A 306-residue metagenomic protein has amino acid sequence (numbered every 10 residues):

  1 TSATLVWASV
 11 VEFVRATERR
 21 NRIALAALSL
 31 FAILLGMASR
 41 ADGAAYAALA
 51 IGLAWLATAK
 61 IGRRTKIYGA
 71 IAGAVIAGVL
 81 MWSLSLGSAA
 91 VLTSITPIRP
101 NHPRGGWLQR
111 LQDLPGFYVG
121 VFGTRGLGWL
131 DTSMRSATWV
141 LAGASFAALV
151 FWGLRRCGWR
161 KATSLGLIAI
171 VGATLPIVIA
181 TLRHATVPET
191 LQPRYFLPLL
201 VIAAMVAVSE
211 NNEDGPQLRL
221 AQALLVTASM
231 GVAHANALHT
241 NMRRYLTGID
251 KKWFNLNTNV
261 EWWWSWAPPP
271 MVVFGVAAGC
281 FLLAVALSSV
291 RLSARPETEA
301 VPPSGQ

Functional and structural regions predicted by a protein language model:
S2-E18, I202-V206: Specific aromatic-rich, kink-prone transmembrane helix
E12-E18, I23, A44-V75: Perimembrane helix-loop-helix junctions
V14-L34, S39: Short hydrophobic alpha-helices at membrane interfaces in multi-pass membrane enzymes
N21, K60-Y68, A148-I170, L220-A221 (+1 more regions): Membrane-interface helix-loop-helix junctions at transmembrane boundaries of multi-pass membrane enzymes, predominantly
F31-W55, P193: Transmembrane helices and adjacent periplasmic/lumenal helix-loop junctions of polyprenol-phosphate-dependent
T58, A77, V91-H102, A221-Q306: Transmembrane helical bundles and short interhelical boundary loops of multi-pass, membrane-embedded
I67-Y68, W82-R156, N211, L256-V276: Membrane-lumen/periplasm interface segments of multi-pass, membrane-embedded glycan/lipid transferases
C157-L182, G231-A233, V301-Q306: Transmembrane alpha-helix segments characteristic of polytopic inner-membrane glycan-assembly/cell-envelope
